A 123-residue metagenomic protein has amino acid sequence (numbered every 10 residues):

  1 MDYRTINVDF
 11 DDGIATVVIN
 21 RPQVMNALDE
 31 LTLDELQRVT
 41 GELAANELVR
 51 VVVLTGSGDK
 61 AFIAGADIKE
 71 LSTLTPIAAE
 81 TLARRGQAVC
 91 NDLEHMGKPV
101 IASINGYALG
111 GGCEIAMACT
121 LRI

Functional and structural regions predicted by a protein language model:
M1-T55, N91: Conserved CoA-thioester-binding segment of acyl-CoA-metabolizing enzymes
V17, L54, D67, I115-A116: Hydrophobic/aromatic residues within transmembrane alpha-helices of multi-pass small-molecule transporters
L28, L71-L74, M96: Helix-loop segment at the mouth of the active site in Rossmann-fold oxidoreductases, especially SDR/KR enzymes
T32-E35, L82-R85, I115: Hydrophobic alpha-helical membrane-association signature
G56-N91, A108: Glycine- (often His-adjacent) and acidic-residue-rich active-site loop that binds/positions the CoA thioester
D92-I123: Glycine-rich beta-to-alpha active-site loop
